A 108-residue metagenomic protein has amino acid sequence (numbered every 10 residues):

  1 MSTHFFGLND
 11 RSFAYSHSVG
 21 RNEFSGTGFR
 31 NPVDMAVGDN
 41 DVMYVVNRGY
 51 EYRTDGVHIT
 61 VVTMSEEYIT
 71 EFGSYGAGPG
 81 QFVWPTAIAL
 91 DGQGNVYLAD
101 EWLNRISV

Functional and structural regions predicted by a protein language model:
M1-V108: Eukaryotic scaffold repeat domains enriched in small/polar residues
